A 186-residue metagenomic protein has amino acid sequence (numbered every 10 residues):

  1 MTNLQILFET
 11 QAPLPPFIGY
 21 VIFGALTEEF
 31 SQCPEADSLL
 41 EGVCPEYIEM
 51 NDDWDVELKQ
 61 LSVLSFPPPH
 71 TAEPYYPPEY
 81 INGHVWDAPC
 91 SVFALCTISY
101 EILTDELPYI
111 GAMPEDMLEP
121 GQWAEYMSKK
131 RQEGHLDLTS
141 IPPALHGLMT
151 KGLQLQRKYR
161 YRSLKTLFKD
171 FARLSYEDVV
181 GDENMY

Functional and structural regions predicted by a protein language model:
I22-F23: Activation segment signature within eukaryotic-like protein kinase domains
F30-N51: Catalytic-loop of the protein kinase fold
Y80-A88: Conserved end of the kinase activation segment
S91: Conserved catalytic-loop aspartate of Hanks-type protein kinases
T104-P108: Structural helix C-cap motif within protein kinase domains
S140-L155: Conserved C-terminal C-lobe helix
L153-L164: A conserved short helix/loop substructure at the end of the activation segment of eukaryotic-like protein kinase domains
